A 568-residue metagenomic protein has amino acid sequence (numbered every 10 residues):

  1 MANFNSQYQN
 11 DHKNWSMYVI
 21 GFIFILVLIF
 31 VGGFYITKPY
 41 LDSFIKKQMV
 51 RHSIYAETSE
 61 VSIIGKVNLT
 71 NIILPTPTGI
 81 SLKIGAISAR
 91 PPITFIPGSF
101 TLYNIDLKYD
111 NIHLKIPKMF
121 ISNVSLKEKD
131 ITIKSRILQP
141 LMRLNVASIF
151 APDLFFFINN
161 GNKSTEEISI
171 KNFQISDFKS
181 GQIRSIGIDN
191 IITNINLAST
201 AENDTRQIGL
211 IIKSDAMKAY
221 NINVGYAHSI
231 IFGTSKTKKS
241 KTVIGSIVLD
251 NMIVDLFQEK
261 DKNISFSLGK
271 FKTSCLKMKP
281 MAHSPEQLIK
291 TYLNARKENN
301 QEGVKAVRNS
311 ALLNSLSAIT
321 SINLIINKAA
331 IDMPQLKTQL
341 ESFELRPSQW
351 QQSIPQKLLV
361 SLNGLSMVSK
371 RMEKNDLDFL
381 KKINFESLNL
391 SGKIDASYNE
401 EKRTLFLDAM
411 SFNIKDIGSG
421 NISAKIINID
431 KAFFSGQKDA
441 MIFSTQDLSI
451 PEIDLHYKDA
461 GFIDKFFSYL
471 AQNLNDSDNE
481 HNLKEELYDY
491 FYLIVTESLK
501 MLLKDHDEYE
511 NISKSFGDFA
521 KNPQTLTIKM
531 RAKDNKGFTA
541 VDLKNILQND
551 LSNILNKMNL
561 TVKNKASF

Functional and structural regions predicted by a protein language model:
M1-S16: N-terminal Lys/Arg-rich, disordered targeting/topogenic segments
Y8, G21, I29, T37-F568: Glycine-rich, small/hydroxylated-residue low-complexity segments
S16-L26: Hydrophobic H-region at the start of alpha-helical membrane spans
